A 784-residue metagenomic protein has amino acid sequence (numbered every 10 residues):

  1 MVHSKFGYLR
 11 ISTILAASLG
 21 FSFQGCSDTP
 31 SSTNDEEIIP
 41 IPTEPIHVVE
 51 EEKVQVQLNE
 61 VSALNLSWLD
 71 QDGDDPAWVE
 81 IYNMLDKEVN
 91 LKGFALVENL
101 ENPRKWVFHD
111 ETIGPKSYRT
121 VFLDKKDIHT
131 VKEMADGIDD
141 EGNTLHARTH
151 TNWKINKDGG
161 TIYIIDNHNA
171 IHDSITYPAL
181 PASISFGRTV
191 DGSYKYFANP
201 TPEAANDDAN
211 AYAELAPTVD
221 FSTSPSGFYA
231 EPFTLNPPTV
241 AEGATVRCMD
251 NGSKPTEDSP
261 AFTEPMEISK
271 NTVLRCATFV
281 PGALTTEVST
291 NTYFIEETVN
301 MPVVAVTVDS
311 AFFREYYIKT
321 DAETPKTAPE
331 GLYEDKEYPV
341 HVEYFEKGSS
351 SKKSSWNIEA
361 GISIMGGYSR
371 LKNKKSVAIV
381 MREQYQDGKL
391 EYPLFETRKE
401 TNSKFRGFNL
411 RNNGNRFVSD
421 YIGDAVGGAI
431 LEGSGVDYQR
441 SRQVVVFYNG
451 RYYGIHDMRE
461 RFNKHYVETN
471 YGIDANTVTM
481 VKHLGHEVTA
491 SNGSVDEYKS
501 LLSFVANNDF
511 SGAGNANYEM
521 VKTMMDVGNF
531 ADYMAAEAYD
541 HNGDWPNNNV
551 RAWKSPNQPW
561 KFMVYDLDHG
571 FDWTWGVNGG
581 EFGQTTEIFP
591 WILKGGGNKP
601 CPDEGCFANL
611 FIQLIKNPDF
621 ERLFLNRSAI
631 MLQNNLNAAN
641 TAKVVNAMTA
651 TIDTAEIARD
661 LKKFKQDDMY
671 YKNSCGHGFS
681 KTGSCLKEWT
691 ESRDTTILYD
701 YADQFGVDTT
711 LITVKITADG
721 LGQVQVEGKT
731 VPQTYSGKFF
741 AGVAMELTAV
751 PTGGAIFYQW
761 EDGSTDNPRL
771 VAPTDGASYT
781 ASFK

Functional and structural regions predicted by a protein language model:
V2-S12: Bacterial N-terminal signal peptides that target proteins for export
S22-G25: C-terminal motif of bacterial Sec signal peptides marking the signal peptidase cleavage site
D28-S31, D35-L100, T149, W153-D158 (+2 more regions): A structural motif detector for short, solvent-exposed N-terminal "entry" segments of globular domains
Q57, T112-P115, V121, L180-G361 (+4 more regions): Short, compositionally stereotyped local motifs that mark structural "simplifiers"
A63-N65, M84-E88, E101-N102, D124-I128 (+5 more regions): Acidic glycine-/aspartate-rich tracts in secreted/extracellular proteins
L66-D75, N102-S193, K319-E337, H341: Solvent-exposed beta-edge/loop recognition patches
P200-A211, P302-V306, A311-L332, H341 (+11 more regions): Middle-to-C-terminal accessory/interaction subdomains
V306, A328-T489: Conserved ATP-binding subdomain of kinase catalytic cores across diverse folds
